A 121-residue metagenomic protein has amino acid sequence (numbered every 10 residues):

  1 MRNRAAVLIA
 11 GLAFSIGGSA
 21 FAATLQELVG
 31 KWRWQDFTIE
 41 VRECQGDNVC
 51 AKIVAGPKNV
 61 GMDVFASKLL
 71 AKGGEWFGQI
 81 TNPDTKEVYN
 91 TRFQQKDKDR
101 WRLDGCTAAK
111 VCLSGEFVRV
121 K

Functional and structural regions predicted by a protein language model:
M1-I9: Bacterial N-terminal signal peptides that target proteins for export
L8, N48, V60, E87 (+2 more regions): A broad, structure-centric signal for solvent-exposed, well-ordered loop/edge residues that line or flank functional
I9-G17: Bacterial N-terminal signal peptides
G18-T24: Sec/Tat signal peptide C-region and signal peptidase I cleavage site
Q26-F93: Central antiparallel beta-sheet cores of small beta-barrel/beta-sandwich binding domains
R92-E116: Short, exposed beta-strand-loop hairpins at the edges of beta-sheets in extracellular/periplasmic proteins
V120-K121: Short, solvent-exposed mixed-charge patches
